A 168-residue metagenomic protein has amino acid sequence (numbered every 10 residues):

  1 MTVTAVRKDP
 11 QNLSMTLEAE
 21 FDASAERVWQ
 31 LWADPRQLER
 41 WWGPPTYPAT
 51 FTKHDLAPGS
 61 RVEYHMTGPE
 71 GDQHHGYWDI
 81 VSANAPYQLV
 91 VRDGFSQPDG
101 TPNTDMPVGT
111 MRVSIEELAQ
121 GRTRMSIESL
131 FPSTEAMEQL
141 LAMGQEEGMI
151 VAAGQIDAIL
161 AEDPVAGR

Functional and structural regions predicted by a protein language model:
M1-A49: Hydrophobic ligand-binding cavity/cleft-lining segments
N12-E20, A25, R61, H75 (+3 more regions): Intrinsic-disorder/low-complexity, polar/charged segments enriched in Ser/Thr/Lys/Arg/Asp/Glu/Gln
T16, R36-H75, G167: Short beta-edge strand/loop motif at the mouth of beta-sheet-based domains
L17-A19, F51-H54, G76-S82, V108-E117: Hydrophobic/aromatic beta-strand elements that line small-molecule binding cavities or substrate pockets in beta-rich
A25-E26, L56-A57, V81-Q88, S114-R124: A short, structured loop/turn motif at beta-sheet edges
V28, L38, V62-Y64, I80 (+4 more regions): Hydrophobic pocket/interface hotspot
R92, G100-E147: Beta-strand/loop substructures that line and gate deep hydrophobic ligand-binding cavities in soluble
A158-R168: Generic C-terminal helix-cap and adjacent flexible tail
